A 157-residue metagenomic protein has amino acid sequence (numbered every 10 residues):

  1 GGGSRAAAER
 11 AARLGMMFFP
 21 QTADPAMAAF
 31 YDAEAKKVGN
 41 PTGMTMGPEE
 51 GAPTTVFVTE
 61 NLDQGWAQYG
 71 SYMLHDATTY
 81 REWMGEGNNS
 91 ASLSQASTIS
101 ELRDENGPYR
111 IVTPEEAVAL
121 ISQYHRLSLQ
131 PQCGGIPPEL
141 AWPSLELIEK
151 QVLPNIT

Functional and structural regions predicted by a protein language model:
G1-T157: Active-site-adjacent structural elements that line small-molecule/cofactor binding pockets in enzymes
